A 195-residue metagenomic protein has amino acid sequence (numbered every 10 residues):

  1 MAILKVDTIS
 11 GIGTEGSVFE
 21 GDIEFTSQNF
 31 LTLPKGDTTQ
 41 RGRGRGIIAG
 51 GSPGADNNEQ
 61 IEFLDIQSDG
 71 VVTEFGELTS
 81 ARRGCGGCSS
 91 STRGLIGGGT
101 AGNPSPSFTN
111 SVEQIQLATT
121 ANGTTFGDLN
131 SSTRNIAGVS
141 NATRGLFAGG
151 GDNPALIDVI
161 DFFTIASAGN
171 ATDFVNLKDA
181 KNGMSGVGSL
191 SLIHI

Functional and structural regions predicted by a protein language model:
M1-G50, E62-E77, R93, Q116-N130 (+3 more regions): Enriched but not universal
R43, D56-Q60, V72, R82 (+6 more regions): A detector of repeated loop/turn-to-beta-strand junctions in beta-rich toroidal repeat architectures
G44-R45, R83-G87, R134-G138, N182-V187: Beta-propeller and closely related beta-sheet repeat lectin domains
A142, D161-F163: Extracytoplasmic low-complexity repetitive segments enriched in small/polar residues
I193-I195: Conserved small/polar residues in nucleotide/adenosyl-binding loops
